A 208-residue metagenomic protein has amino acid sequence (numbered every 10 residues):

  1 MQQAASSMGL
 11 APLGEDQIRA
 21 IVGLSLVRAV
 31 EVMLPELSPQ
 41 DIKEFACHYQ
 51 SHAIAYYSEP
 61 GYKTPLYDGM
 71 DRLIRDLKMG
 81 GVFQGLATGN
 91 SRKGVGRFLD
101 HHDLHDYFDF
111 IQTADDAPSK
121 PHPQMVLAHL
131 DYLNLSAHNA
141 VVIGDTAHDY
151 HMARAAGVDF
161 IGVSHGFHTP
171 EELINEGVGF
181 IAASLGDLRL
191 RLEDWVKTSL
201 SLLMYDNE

Functional and structural regions predicted by a protein language model:
M1-A20: Active-site neighborhood of HAD-like aspartate-dependent phosphohydrolases
G23-Y56, D68-D76: A metal-dependent, Asp-based hydrolase signature
A55-L86, R92-G96, P123: Short, acidic loop-to-helix structural element flanking the phosphoryl-transfer center in phosphate-processing enzymes
K63, G85, S91-V141, A147-A156 (+1 more regions): Substrate-recognition "cap/lid" segment bordering the active-site pocket of phosphatases
D71-R75, T146-D149, S164-E172: Short glycine/proline-centered loop/turn elements that form peptide/ligand docking sites
M79-V82, L133-N139, W195-S199: Glycine-rich phosphate-binding loop signature in dinucleotide/nucleotide-binding domains
F180-S184: Short acidic-hydrophobic, aromatic-tinged amphipathic segments that line or gate anion-handling sites
